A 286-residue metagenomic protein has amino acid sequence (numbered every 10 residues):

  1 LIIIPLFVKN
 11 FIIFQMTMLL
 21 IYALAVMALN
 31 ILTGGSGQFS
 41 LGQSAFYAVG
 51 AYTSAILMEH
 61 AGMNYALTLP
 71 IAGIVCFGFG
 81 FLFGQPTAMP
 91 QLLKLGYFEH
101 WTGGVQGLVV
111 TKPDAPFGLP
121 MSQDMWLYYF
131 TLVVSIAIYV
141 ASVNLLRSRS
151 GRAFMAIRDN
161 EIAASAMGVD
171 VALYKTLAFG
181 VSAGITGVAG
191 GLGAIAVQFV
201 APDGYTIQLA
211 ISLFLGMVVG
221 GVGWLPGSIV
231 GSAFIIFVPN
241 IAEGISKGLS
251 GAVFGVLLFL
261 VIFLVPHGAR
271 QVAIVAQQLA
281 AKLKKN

Functional and structural regions predicted by a protein language model:
L1-N286: Transmembrane alpha-helices and adjacent helix-loop boundaries
